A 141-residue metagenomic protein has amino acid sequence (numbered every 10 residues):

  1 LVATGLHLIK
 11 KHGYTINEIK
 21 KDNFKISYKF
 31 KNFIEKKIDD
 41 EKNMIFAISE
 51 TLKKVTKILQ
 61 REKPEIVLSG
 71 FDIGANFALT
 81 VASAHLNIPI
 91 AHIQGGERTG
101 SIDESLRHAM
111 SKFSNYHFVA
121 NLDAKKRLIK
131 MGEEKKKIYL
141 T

Functional and structural regions predicted by a protein language model:
V2, S69-F71, I93: Structural motif
V2-A47: Conserved nucleotide-sugar phosphate-binding/catalytic loop shared by glycosyltransferases and other
S27, P64-E65, N115: Conserved acidic residues
K42-K53, K57-E62, Y139-L140: PLP-dependent amino-acid enzyme catalytic core
K57-G74: Short N-terminal targeting/anchoring amphipathic segment
G70-I88: Short Gly/Thr/Asp-enriched flexible loops that form oxyanion-binding sites at enzyme active sites
I88-T141: Active-site-proximal region of nucleotide-activated glycan assembly enzymes, centered on histidine/acidic-rich loops
